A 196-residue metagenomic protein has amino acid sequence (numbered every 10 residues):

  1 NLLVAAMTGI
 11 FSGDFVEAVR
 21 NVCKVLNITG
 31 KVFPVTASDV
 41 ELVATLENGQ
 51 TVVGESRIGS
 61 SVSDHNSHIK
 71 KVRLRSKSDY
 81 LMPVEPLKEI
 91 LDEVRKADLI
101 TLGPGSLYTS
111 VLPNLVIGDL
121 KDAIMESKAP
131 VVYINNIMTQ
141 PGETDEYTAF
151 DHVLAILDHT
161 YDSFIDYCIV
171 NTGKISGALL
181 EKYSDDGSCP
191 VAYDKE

Functional and structural regions predicted by a protein language model:
N1-H68: Electropositive, gly/pro-rich neighborhoods at or near active sites that engage anionic ligands
N27, E93, A123, T139 (+1 more regions): Non-transmembrane, aqueous-exposed alpha-helical and coiled segments at domain scale
K71-I90, V116: Active-site glycine-rich loop that binds ribose-phosphate moieties when present
A97: An anion/phosphate-binding loop that grips the pyrophosphate of nucleotide cofactors and donors
N114-K121, Y147-H152: Charged helix-capping and loop-helix junction motifs
S127-V131: A short helix->loop->beta-strand "cap" motif at the edges of active sites that frequently abuts
I134-N136, N171: Generic beta-sheet signal
E146-E196: C-terminal functional extensions of proteins
